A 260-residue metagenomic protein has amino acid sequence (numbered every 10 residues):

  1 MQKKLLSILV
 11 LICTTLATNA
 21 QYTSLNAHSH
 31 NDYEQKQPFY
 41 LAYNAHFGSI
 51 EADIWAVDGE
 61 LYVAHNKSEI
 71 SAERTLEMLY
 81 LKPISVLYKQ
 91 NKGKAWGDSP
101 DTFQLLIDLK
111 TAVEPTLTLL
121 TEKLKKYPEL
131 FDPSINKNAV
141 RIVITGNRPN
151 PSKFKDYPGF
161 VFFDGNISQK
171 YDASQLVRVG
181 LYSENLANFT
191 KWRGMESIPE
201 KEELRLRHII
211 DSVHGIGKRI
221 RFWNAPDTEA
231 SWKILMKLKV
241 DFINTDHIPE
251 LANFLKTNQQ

Functional and structural regions predicted by a protein language model:
M1-T23: Bacterial Sec-dependent N-terminal signal peptides
A20-Q260: Phosphate-group recognition and catalysis centered on beta-loop-alpha active-site segments
